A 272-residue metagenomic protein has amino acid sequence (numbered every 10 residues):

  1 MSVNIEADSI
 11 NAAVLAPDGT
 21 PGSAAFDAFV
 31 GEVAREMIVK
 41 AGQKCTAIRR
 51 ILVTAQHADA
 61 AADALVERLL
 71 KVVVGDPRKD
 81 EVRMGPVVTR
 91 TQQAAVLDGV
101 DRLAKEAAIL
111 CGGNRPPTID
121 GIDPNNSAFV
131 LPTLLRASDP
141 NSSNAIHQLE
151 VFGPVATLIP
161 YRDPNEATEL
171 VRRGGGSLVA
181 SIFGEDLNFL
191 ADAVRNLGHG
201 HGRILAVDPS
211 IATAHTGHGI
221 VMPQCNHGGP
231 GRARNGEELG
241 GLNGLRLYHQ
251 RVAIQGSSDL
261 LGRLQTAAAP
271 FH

Functional and structural regions predicted by a protein language model:
M1-N141, D163-N165, E169, Q250-V252 (+1 more regions): ALDH superfamily catalytic-core signature
V14, G31, E67-R68, V73 (+2 more regions): Conserved C-terminal structural/oligomerization subdomain of aldehyde/semialdehyde dehydrogenase
